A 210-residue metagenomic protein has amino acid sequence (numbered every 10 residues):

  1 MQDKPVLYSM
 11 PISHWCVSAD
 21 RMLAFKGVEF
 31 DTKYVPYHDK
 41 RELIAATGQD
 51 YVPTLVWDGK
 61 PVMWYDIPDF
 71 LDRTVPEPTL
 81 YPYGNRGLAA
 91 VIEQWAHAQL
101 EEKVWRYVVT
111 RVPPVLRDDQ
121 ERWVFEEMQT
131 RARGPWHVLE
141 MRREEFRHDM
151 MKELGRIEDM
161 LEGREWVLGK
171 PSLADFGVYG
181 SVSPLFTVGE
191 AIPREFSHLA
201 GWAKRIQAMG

Functional and structural regions predicted by a protein language model:
M1-W123: GST-like domain detector, emphasizing the conserved glutathione-binding G-site in the N-terminal thioredoxin-like
I44, E162, K204-Q207: Alpha-helix boundary recognition
V52, E77, G163-R164, Y179 (+1 more regions): Alpha-helix C-caps/helix-loop-beta hinges
R73, W95, V182, R205-A208: Residues within well-ordered alpha-helical secondary structure of globular protein domains
A96-G201: GST-like fold's C-terminal all-alpha helical module
H198-G210: Short, mixed-charge aromatic SLiMs
